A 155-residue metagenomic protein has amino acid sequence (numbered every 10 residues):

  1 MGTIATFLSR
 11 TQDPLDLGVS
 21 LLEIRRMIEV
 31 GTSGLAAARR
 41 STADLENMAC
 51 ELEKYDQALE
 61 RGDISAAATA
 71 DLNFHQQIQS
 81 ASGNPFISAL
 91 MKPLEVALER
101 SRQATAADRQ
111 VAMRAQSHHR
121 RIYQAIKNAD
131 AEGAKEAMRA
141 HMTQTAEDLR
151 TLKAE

Functional and structural regions predicted by a protein language model:
M1-I28, G34, T151-E155: Short linear motifs at protein or domain termini
L21-Q103, S117-R121, G133-Q144: Conserved amphipathic alpha-helical segments that form helical-bundle/coiled-coil interaction surfaces
Q124-D130: Well-ordered alpha/beta subsegment
T143-L152: Short arginine-rich
